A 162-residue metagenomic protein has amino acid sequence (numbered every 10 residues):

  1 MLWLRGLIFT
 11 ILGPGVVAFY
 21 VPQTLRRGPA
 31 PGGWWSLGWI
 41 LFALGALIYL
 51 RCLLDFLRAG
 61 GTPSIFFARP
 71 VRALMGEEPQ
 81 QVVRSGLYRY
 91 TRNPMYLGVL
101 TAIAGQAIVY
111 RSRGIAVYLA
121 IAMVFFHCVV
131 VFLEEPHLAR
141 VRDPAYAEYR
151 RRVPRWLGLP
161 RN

Functional and structural regions predicted by a protein language model:
M1-S85, L97-N162: Membrane-anchoring alpha-helices and their flanking helix-loop junctions
Y90-L97: Histidine-centered phosphotransfer motif of kinases
